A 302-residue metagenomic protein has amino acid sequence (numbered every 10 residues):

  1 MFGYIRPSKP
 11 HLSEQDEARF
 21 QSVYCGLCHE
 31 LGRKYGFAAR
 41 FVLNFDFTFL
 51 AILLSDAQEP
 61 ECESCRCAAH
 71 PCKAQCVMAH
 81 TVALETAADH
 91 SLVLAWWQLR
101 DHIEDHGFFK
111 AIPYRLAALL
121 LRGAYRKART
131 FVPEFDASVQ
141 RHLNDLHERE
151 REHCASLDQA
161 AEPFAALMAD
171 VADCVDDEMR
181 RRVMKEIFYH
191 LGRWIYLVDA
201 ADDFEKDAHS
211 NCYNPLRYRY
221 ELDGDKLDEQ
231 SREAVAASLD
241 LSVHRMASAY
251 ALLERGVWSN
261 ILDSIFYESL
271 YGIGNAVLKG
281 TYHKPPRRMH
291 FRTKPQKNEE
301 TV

Functional and structural regions predicted by a protein language model:
M1-E186, L197-R232, A236-D240, H244 (+6 more regions): Acidic catalytic motifs of isoprenoid enzymes
L278-R292: Short, low-complexity, polybasic intrinsically disordered segments
H290-V302: Long, low-complexity, intrinsically disordered segments
